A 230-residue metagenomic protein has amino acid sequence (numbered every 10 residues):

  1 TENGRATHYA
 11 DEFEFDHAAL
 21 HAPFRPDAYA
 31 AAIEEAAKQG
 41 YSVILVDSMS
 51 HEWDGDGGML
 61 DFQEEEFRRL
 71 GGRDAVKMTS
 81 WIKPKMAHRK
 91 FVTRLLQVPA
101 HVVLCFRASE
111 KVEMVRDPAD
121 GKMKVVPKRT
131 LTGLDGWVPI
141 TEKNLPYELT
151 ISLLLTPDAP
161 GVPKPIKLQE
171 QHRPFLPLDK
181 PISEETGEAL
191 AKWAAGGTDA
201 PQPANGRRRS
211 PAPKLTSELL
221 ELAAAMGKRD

Functional and structural regions predicted by a protein language model:
T1, A6, S42-L45, M49 (+3 more regions): Generic low-polarity alpha-helical segments
T1-T93: Conserved inter-motif catalytic segment of the P-loop NTP-binding fold
N3-A10, H17, D27-E34, H172-D230: Interfaces that engage single-stranded nucleic acids at replication/repair/recombination sites
D16, Q63-E64, G72, K77 (+8 more regions): Serine/threonine-rich low-complexity intrinsically disordered regions
Q39, Q63, Q97, Q169-Q171 (+1 more regions): Residue-identity detector for glutamine
Q39-G40, V98, E148, R229: Structured helix-beta-strand junction loops
R89-G187: Phosphate-binding/switch region of NTP-binding enzymes
